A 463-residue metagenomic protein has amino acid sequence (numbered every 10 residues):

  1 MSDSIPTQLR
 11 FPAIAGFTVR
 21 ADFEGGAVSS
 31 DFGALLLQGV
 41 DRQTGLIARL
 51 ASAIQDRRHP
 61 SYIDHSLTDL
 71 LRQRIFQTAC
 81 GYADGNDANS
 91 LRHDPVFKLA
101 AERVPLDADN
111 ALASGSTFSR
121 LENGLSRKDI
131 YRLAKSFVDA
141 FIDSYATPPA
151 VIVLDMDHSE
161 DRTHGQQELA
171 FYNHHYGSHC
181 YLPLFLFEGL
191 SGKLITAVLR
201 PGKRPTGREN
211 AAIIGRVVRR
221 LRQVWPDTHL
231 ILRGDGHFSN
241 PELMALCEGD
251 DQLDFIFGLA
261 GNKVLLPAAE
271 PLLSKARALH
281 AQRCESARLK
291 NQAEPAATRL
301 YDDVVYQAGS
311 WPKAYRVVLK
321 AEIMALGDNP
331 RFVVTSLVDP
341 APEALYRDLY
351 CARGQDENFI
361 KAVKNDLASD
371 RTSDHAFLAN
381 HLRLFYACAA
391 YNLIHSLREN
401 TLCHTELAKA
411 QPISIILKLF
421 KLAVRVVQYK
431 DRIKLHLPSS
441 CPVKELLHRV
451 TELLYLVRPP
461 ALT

Functional and structural regions predicted by a protein language model:
M1-P205, E209-V224, G249, E406 (+1 more regions): Dynamic "connector" segments at or just before major functional cores
S4-V19, D254-N365, T451-T463: An anionic, glycine-rich sequence signature occurring as long contiguous blocks
V40, A341-L382, Y386, A390-R398: Short amphipathic alpha-helical "interface-anchor" segments enriched in bulky aromatics
D64-D69, S178-H179, Q355, F377-F385 (+1 more regions): Secondary-structure capping and boundary motifs in well-ordered enzyme cores
I75, D370-L437: Basic, amphipathic alpha-helical segments enriched in Lys/Arg and hydrophobic/aromatic residues
F97-K98, D161-T163, K193, K203-R204 (+6 more regions): Flexible loop/turn segments at secondary-structure boundaries
D157, T228-S239: Acidic/histidine-rich, metal-coordinating catalytic segments
M244-L253: Short, surface-exposed basic-aromatic patches at helix termini and helix-loop junctions that form
